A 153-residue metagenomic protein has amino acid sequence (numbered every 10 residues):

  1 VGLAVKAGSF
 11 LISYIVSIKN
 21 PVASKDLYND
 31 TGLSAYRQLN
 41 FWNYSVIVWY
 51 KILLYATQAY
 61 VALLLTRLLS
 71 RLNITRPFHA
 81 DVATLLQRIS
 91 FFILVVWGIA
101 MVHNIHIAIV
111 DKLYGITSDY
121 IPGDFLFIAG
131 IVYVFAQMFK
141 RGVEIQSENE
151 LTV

Functional and structural regions predicted by a protein language model:
V1-A4, Q58, R88-I99: Hydrophobic alpha-helical transmembrane segments of multipass membrane transporters and ion channels, focusing on
V1-L3, I47-R71, A136-R141: Transmembrane alpha-helical segments in integral membrane proteins
G2-I47: Interfacial loop at the N-terminal end of multi-pass membrane proteins
A4-P21, A59-A62, L69-L72, M101-A108 (+1 more regions): Transmembrane helix-loop junctions and nearby membrane-interface residues
Y36-F41, V82, T117-P122: Helix-boundary and loop/linker segments of multi-pass membrane transporters
W42, L65-L85: Membrane-helix boundary/interface segments in integral membrane proteins
I47-T57, Q87-S90, G123, F127-G130: Alpha-helical transmembrane segments of integral membrane proteins, emphasizing hydrophobic/aromatic residues
F91-V153: Alpha-helical transmembrane segments of multi-pass integral membrane proteins, characterized by long hydrophobic
